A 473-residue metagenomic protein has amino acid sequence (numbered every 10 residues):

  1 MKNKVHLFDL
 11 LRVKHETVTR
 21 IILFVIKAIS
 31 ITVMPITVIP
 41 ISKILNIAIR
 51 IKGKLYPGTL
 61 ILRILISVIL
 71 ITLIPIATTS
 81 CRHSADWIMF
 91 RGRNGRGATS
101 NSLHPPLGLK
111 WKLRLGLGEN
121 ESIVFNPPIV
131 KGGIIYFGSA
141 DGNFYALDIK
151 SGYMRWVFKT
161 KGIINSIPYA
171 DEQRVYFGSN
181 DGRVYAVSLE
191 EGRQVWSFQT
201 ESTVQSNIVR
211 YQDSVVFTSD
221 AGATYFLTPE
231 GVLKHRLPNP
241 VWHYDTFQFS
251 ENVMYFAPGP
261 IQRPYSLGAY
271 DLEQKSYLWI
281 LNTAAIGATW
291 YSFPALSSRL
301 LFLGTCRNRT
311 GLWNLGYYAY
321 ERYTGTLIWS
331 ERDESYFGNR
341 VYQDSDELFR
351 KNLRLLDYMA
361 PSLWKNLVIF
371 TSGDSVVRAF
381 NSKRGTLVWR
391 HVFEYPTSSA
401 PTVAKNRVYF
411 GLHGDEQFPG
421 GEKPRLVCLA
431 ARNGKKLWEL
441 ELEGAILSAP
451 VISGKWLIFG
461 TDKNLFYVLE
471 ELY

Functional and structural regions predicted by a protein language model:
R12-E16, T32, T37, K52: Short Gly/Ser/Thr- and charged-rich N-terminal loops/segments that act as flexible capping/hinge elements
R63-P75: Bacterial N-terminal signal peptides
S84-K110: Blade/loop signatures of beta-propeller domains
S84-N94, N120-N143, F158-Y185, F198-Y225 (+7 more regions): Repeat-blade elements of multi-bladed beta-propeller folds
S100-E121, D344-S345: A short helix->beta-strand "capping" segment at the edge of beta-propeller domains
K110, Y153-R155, R193-W196, K234-H235 (+4 more regions): A structural motif specific to WD40 beta-propellers
D148-S151, S188-E191, T228-V232, D271-K275 (+4 more regions): Short loop/turn segments that connect beta-strands within beta-propeller blades
